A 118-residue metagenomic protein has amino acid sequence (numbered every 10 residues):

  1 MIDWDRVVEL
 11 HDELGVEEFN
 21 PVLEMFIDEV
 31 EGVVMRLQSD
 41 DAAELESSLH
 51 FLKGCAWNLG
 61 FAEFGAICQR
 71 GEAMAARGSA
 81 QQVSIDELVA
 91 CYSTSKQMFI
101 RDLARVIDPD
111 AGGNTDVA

Functional and structural regions predicted by a protein language model:
M1-A118: Two-component system phosphorelay core
